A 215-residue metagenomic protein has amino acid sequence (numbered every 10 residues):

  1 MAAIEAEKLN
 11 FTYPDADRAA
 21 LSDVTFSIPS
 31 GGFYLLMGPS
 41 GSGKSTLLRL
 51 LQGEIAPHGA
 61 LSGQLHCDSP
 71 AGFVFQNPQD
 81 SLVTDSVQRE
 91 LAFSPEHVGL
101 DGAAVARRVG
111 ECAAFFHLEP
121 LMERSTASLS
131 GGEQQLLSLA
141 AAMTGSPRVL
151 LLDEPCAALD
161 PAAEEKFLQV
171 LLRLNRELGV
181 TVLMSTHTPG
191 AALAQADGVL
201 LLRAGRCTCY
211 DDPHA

Functional and structural regions predicted by a protein language model:
M37-P39: The feature captures the beta-strand-to-loop junction immediately N-terminal to the Walker
Q52: Helix-to-loop junction immediately C-terminal to a conserved catalytic motif
A103-L121: Conserved ABC ATPase "signature" region
S125-L129, E133: Conserved ABC ATPase signature
A142-M143: ABC ATPase C-loop
L150-D153: Catalytic Walker B motif of ABC-type/P-loop ATPase nucleotide-binding domains
P161-A163: Helix N-cap at the start of a conserved alpha-helix in ABC-type nucleotide-binding domains
T186-H187: H-loop/switch region of ABC-family ATPase nucleotide-binding domains
